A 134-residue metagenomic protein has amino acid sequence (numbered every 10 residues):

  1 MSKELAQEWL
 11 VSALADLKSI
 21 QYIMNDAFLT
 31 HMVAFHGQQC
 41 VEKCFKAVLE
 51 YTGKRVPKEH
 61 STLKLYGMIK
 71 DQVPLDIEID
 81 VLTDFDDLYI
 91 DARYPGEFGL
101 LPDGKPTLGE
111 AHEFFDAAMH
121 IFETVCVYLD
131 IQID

Functional and structural regions predicted by a protein language model:
M1-D134: Terminal alpha-helical segments
